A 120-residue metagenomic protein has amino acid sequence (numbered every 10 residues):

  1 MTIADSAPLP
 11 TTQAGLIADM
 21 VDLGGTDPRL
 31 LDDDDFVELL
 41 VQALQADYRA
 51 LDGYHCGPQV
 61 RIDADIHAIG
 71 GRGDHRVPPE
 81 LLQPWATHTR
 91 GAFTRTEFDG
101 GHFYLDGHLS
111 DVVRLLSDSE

Functional and structural regions predicted by a protein language model:
M1-A18: Flexible "cap/lid" loop of the alpha/beta hydrolase fold
V41-Q59: Active-site nucleophile elbow and catalytic-triad environment of alpha/beta-hydrolase enzymes
P58-D63, H88-R90: Short, conserved loop/helix-junction motifs that constitute active-site signature segments in enzyme catalytic cores
I62, A68-G70, D74: Short beta-strand/loop motif that positions the catalytic acidic residue of the alpha/beta-hydrolase fold
G70, R114-S119: Serine hydrolase/lipase
G73-V77, H102-F103: Acidic catalytic loop of the alpha/beta-hydrolase fold
P78-T87: Short alpha-helix in the alpha/beta-hydrolase fold that links the catalytic acid
R95-S110: Catalytic histidine-centered segment of alpha/beta-hydrolase-like enzymes
